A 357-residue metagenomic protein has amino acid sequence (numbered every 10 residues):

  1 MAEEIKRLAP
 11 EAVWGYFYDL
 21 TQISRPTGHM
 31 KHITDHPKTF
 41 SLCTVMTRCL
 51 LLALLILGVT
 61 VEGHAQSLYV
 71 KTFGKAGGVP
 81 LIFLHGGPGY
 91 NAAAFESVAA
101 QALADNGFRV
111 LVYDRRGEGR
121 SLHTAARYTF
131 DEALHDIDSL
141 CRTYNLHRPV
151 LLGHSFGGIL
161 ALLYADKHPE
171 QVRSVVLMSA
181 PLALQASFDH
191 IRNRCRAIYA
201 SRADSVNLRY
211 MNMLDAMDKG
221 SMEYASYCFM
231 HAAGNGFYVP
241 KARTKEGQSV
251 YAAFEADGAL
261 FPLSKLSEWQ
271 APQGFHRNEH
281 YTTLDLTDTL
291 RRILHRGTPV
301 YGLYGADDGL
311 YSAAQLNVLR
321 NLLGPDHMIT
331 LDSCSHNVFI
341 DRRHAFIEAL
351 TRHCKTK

Functional and structural regions predicted by a protein language model:
G89-A100: The serine-hydrolase catalytic nucleophile loop
A92-A93, R115-F130, A186: Glycine-rich "HGGG/HGxG" loop immediately N-terminal to the catalytic nucleophile of the alpha/beta-hydrolase
A104-R120: Conserved alpha/beta-hydrolase
E132-P149: Conserved acidic catalytic loop of the alpha/beta-hydrolase fold
H147-H190: Conserved hydrolase catalytic core segment
L177-G220: Flexible "cap/lid" loop of the alpha/beta hydrolase fold
R296, G302-Y304: Short beta-strand/loop motif that positions the catalytic acidic residue of the alpha/beta-hydrolase fold
G309-Q315: Conserved alpha/beta-hydrolase "acid-adjacent" motif
